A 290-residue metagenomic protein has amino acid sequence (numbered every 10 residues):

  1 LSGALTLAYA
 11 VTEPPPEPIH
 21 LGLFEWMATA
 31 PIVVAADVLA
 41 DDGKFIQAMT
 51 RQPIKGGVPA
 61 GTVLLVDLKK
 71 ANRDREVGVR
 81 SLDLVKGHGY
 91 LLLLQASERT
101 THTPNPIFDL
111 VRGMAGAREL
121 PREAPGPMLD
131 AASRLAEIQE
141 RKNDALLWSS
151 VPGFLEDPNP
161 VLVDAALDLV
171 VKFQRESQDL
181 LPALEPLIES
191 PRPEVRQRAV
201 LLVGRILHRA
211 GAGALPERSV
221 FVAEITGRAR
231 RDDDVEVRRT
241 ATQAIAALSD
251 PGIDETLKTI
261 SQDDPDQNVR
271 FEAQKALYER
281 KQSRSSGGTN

Functional and structural regions predicted by a protein language model:
G3-M114: Basic, polyanion-binding surface patches
L5-L7, T226, R270: Short, intrinsically disordered, low-complexity terminal segments
A35-D37, G89, L180-L181, V220-I225 (+3 more regions): Residue-level detection of beta-strand scaffold positions
A35-D42, Q178-I206: Generic detector of contiguous secondary-structure segments
K69-L169: Extracellular C-terminal loop/segment signatures of secreted glycoproteins
M128-K142, V161-E176, P186, Q197-P216 (+3 more regions): Structural detector for internal amphipathic alpha-helices that build alpha-solenoid repeat scaffolds
N143-F154, E176-I188, R209-A229, D250-Q262 (+1 more regions): Amphipathic alpha-helical scaffolding segments comprising HEAT/armadillo-like alpha-solenoid repeats
P158-N159, P191-R192, D233-D234, P265-D266: Short inter-helical turns and helix N-cap capping residues of alpha-solenoid HEAT/ARM repeat scaffolds
